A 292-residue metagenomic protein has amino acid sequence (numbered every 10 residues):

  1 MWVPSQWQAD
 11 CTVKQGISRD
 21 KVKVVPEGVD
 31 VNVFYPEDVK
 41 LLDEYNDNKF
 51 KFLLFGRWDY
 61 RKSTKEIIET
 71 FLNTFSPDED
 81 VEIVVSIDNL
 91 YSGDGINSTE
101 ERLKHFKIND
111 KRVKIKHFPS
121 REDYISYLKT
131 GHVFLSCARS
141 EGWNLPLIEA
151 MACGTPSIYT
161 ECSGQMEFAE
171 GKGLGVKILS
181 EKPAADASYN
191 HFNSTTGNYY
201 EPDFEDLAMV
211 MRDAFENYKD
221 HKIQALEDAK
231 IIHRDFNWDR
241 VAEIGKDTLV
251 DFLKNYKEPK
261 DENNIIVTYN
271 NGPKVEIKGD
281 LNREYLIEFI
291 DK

Functional and structural regions predicted by a protein language model:
W7, G28: Carbohydrate-associated surface elements
V29-E44: Acidic anion/phosphate-binding donor-loop and adjacent secondary structure in glycosyltransferase catalytic cores
E44-K62, I68-F71, I83-V85: Conserved donor-binding/catalytic core segment of Leloir-type glycosyltransferases
I96-I125, V133: Nucleotide-activated donor-binding/catalytic signature segment of Leloir-type glycosyltransferases, i.e., the conserved
S126-G142, A152-P156: Acidic donor-binding loop of glycosyltransferase active sites
P156-Y159, L174-I178: Short hydrophobic beta-strand element within catalytic cores of glycosyltransferases and related nucleotide-activated
N198-D206, E216-D247: A charged, aromatic-enriched C-terminal amphipathic alpha-helix characteristic of glycosyltransferases across folds
D213, N217, W238-Y269: C-terminal alpha-helical cap of glycosyltransferases
